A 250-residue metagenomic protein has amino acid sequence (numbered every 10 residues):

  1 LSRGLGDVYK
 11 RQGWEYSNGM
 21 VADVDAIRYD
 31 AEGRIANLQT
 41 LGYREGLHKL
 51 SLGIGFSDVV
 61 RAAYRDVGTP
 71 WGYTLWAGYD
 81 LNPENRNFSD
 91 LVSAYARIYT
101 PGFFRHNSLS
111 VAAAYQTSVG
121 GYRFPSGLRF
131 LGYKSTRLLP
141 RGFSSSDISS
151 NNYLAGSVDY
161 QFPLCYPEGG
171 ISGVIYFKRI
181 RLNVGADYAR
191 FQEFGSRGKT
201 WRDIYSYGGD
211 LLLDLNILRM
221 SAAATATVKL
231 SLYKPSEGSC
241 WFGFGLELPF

Functional and structural regions predicted by a protein language model:
L1-Y9: Single conserved hydrophobic/aromatic residue that forms the stacking wall/gate of nucleotide- or nucleobase-binding
D7, E15-Y16, Q116, R190: Long, low-hydrophobicity, solvent-exposed regions enriched in small/turn-prone and acidic residues
Q12, Y16-E32: A subset of solvent-exposed loop/turn segments in beta-rich extracellular surface proteins, enriched in glycine
W14-N18, D90-V92, L154, Y205: Transmembrane beta-barrel architecture of outer-membrane proteins
D25, R181-I217: Outer-membrane beta-barrel transmembrane domain signature
I27-V184, Q192-F194, F244-L246: C-terminal outer-membrane beta-barrel translocator/porin domains of Gram-negative envelope proteins and their
S51-I54, G208-L211, S239-F250: Outer-membrane beta-barrel "beta-signal"
T69, S149-N152, V174-I180, W201-Y205 (+2 more regions): A structural signal for short secondary-structure junctions
